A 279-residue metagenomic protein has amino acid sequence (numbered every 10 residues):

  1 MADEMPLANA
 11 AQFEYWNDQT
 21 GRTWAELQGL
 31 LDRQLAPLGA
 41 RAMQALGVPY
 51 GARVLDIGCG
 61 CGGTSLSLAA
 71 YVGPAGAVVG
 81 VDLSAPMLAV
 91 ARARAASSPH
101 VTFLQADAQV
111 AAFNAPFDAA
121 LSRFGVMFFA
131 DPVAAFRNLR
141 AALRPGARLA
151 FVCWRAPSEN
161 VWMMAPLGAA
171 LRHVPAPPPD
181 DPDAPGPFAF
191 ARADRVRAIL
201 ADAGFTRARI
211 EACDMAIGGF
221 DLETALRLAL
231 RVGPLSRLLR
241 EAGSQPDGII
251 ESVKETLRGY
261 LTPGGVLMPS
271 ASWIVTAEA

Functional and structural regions predicted by a protein language model:
D3-P6, Q12-Y15, T20-T23, L27 (+3 more regions): Conserved Class I S-adenosyl-L-methionine
R33-A52, S67: Conserved alpha-helix/loop element of class I SAM-dependent methyltransferases that forms part of the SAM/SAH-binding
R53-A111, A134: Class I SAM-dependent methyltransferase SAM/SAH-binding core
G73, F129-A130, L143-P145: Helix-to-beta-strand junctions that scaffold the AdoMet/dcAdoMet cofactor pocket in Class I SAM-dependent enzymes
Q109-A119: A short acidic, Gly/Pro-enriched loop at the edge of an enzyme's catalytic core that lines a small-molecule cofactor
D118-V133, R155: A short SAM/SAH-binding and catalytic strip from SAM-dependent methyltransferases
V133-A134, R144, R148-F220, S236: Conserved catalytic/acceptor-binding region of the Class I
